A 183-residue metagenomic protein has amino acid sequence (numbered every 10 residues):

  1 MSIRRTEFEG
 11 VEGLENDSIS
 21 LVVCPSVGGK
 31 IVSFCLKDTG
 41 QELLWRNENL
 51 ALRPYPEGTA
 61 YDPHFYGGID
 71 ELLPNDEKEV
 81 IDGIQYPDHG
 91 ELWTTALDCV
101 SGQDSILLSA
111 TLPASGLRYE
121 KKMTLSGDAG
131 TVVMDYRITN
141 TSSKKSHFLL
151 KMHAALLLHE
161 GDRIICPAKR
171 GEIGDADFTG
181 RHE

Functional and structural regions predicted by a protein language model:
M1-V133, T141-H147, H153-E183: Surface-exposed acidic/polar loop and edge beta-strand patches at domain peripheries
